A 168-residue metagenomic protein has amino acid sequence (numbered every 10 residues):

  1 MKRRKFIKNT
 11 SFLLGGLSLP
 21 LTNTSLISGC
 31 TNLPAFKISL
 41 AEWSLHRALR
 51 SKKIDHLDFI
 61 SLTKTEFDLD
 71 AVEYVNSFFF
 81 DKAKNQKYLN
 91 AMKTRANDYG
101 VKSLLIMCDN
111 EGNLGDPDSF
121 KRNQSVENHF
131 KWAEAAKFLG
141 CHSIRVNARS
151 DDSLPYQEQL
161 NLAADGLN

Functional and structural regions predicted by a protein language model:
K2-F138, S143, L154-N168: N-terminal pre-domain/capping segments
N147: Conserved strand-turn element in the central/C-terminal portion of the radical SAM core barrel that lines
